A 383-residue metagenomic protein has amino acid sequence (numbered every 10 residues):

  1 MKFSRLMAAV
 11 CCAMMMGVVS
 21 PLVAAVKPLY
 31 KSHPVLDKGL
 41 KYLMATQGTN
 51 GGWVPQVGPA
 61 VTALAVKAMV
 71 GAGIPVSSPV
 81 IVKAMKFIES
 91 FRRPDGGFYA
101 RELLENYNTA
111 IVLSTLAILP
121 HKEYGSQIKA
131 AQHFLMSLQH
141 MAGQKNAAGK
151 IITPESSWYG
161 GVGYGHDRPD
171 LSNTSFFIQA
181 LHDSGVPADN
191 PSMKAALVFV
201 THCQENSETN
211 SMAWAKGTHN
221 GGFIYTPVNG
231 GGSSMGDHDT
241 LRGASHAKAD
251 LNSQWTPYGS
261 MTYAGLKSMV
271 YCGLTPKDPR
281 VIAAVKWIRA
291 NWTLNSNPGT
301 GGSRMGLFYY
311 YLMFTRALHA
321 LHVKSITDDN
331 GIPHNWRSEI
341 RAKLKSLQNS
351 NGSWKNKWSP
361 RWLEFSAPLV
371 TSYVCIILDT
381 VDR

Functional and structural regions predicted by a protein language model:
M1-C11: Bacterial N-terminal signal peptides that target proteins for export
A8, S20-R383: Preference for long, amphipathic alpha-helical scaffolds in soluble/luminal domains and all-alpha bundles
C11-V18: Hydrophobic core
